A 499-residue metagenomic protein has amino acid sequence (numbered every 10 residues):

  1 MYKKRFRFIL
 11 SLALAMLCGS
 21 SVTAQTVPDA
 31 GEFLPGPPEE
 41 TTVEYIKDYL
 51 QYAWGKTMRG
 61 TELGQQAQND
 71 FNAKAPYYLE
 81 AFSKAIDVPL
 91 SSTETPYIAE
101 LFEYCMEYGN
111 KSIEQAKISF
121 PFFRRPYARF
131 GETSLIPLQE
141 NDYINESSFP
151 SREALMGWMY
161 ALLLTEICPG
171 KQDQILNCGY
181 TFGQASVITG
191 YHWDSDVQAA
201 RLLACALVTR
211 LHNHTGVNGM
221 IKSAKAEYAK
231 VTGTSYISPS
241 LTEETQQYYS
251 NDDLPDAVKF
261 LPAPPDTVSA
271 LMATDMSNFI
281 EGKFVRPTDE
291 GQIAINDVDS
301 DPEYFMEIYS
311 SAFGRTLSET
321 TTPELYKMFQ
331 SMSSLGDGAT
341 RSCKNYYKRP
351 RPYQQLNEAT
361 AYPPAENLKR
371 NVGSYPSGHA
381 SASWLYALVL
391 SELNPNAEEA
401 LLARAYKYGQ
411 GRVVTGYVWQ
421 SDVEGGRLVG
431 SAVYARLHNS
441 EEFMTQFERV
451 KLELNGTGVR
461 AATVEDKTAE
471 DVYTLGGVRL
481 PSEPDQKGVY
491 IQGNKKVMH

Functional and structural regions predicted by a protein language model:
Y2-L10: Bacterial N-terminal signal peptides that target proteins for export
I9-S20: Bacterial N-terminal signal peptides
Q25-T189, R210-M220, A226-T415, L428 (+2 more regions): Hydrophobic alpha-helical bundle signature of multipass membrane enzymes
Y191-A199, G416-V423, R427: Short acidic/histidine-rich active-site segments
C343, L475-V478: Short, glycine-anchored, charge-dense loop/turn motifs used at functional sites
G456-G476: Residue-level detector of functionally pivotal "anchor" positions at catalytic/ligand-binding pockets or at interdomain
K487-H499: C-terminal tail/sorting-segment detector
